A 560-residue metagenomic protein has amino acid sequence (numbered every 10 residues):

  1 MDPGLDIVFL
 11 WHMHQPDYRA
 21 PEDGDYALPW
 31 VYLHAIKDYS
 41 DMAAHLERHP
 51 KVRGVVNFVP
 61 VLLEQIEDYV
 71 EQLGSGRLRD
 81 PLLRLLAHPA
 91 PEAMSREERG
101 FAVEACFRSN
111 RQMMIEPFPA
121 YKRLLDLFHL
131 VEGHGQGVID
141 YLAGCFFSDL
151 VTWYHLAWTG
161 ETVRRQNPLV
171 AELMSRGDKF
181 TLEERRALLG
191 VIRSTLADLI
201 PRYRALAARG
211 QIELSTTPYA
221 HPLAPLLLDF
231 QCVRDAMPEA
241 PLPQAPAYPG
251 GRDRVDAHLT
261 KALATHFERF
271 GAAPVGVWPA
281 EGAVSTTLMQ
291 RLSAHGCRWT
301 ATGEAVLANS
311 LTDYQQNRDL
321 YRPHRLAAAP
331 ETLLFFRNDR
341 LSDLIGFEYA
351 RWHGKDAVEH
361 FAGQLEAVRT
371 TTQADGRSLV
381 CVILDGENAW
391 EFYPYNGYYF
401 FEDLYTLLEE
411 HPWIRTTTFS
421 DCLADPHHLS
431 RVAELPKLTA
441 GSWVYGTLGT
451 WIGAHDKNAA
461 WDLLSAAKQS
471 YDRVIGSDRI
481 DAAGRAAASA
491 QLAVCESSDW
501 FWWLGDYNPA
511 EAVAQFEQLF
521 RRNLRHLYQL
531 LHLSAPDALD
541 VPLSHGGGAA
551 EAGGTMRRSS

Functional and structural regions predicted by a protein language model:
D2-L173, L311-S560: Active-site and substrate-binding clefts of carbohydrate-active enzymes
A27, I36-Y39, F180-Y203, V474 (+1 more regions): Short linear interaction motifs
D38-H45, L196-A205, A262-A264, A283-T287 (+1 more regions): Short alpha-helical segments and helix-capping/turn motifs at coil-helix boundaries
N57-L62, P218-H221, G276-V284, S420-L423: Short, solvent-exposed turn/loop segments enriched in Gly/Ser/Thr/Pro and often Arg
G137, W158, G190-H221, F230-Q231: Structured, charged N-terminal subsegments at the starts of enzyme catalytic cores and at intra-chain domain/subunit
L173-I200, M289, S293-A294, T300 (+2 more regions): Extended, Lys/Arg-enriched charged tracts that mediate electrostatic binding to polyanionic substrates
P238, L242-P279, E366-I383: CE4/NodB-like, metal-dependent polysaccharide N-deacetylase domain that modifies extracellular/periplasmic N-acetylated
G251-Y314, N388-H411, R415: Catalytic domains of cell-wall/extracellular-matrix polysaccharide-remodeling enzymes, centered on de-N-acetylation
